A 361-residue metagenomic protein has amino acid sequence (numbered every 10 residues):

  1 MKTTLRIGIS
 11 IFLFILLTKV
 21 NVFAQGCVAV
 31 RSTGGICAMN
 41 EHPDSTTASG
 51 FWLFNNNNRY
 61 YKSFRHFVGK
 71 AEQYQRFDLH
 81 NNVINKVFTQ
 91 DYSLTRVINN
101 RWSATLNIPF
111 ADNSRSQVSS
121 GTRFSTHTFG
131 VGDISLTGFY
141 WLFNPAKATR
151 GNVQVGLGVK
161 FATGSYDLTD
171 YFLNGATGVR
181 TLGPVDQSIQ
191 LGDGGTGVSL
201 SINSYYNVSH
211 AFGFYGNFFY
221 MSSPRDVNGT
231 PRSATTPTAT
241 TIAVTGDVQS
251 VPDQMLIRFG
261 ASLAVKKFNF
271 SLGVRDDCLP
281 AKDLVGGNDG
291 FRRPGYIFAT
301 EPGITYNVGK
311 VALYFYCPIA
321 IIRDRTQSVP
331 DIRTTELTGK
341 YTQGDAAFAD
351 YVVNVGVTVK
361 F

Functional and structural regions predicted by a protein language model:
Q25-V28, P43-F51, R65, R101 (+6 more regions): Short loop/turn motifs that connect adjacent beta-strands in outer-membrane beta-barrel proteins
D44-S45, N56, Y92-R96, L106 (+9 more regions): Residues on the lipid-exposed face of transmembrane beta-strands in outer-membrane beta-barrel proteins
N57-Y61, P109-A111, W141, G158-A162 (+4 more regions): Outer-membrane beta-barrel pore domains and translocons
Y60-T89: Surface-exposed strand-loop-strand hairpins of Gram-negative outer-membrane beta-barrel proteins
F67-R76, M221, D226-F361: Outer membrane beta-barrel transmembrane domains
N81-V87, H127-G132, Q190-G197, Q249-D253 (+2 more regions): Short sequence motifs at beta-strands and strand-loop junctions characteristic of Gram-negative outer-membrane
N81-W141: Long, hydrophobic/aromatic-enriched structural stretches that serve as scaffold segments
F124-V248: Outer-membrane pore/translocation modules
